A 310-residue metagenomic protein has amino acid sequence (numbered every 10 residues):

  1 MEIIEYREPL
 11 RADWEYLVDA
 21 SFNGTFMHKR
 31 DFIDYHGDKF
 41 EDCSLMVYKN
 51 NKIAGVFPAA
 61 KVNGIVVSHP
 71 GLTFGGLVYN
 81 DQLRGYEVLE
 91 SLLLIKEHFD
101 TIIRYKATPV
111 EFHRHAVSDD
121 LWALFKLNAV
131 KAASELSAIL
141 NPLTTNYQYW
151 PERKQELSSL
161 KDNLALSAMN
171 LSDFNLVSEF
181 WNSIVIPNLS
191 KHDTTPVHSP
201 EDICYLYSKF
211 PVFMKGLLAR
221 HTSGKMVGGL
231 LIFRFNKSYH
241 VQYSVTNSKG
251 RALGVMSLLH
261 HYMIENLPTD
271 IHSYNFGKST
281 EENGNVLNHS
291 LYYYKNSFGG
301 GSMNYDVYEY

Functional and structural regions predicted by a protein language model:
E2-N50, A54-I65, P109-K249: A conserved beta-strand-loop-helix scaffold within acyl/acetyltransferase catalytic domains
F40-D42, H98-I102, T269-I271: Short, high-confidence coil segments that cap the C-terminus of an alpha-helix and link into the following beta-strand
H69-A116: A gly/proline- and charged-residue-enriched helix-loop-helix capping module
P70-F74, A133, M303: Short, solvent-exposed loop/turn segments at the edges of secondary structure
V78-L83, L89-L94, V212-Y310: Aromatic (often tryptophan-rich) hydrophobic motifs at membrane interfaces
H98-F99, F125-A132, F298-M303: Structural alpha-beta junctions
K106, E135, D306-V307: Short loop/turn and capping residues at structural boundaries
